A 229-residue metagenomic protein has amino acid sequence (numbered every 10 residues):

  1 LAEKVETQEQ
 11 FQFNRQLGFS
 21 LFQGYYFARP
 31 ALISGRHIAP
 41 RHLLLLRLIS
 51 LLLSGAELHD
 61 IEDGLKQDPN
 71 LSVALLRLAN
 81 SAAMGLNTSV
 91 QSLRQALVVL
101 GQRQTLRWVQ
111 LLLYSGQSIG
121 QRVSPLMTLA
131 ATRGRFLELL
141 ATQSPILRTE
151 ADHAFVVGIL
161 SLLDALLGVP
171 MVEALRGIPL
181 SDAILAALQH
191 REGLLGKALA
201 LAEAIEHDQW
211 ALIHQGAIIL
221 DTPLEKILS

Functional and structural regions predicted by a protein language model:
L1-S229: Conserved alpha-helical "signature site" that marks functionally important helical segments or helix/loop junctions
